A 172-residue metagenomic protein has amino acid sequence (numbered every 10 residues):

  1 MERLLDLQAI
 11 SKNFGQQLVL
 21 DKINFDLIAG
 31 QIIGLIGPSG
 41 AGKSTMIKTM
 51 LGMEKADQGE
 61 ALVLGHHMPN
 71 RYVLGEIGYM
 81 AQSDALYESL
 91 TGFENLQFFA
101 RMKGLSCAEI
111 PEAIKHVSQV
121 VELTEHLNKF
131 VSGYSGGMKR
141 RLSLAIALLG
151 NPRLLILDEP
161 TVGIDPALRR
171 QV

Functional and structural regions predicted by a protein language model:
L51: Helix-to-loop junction immediately C-terminal to a conserved catalytic motif
G59-G75: Conserved ABC transporter NBD signature motif
Q97, R101, A108-H126: Conserved ABC ATPase "signature" region
F130-Y134: Conserved ABC ATPase signature
L155-D158: Catalytic Walker B motif of ABC-type/P-loop ATPase nucleotide-binding domains
